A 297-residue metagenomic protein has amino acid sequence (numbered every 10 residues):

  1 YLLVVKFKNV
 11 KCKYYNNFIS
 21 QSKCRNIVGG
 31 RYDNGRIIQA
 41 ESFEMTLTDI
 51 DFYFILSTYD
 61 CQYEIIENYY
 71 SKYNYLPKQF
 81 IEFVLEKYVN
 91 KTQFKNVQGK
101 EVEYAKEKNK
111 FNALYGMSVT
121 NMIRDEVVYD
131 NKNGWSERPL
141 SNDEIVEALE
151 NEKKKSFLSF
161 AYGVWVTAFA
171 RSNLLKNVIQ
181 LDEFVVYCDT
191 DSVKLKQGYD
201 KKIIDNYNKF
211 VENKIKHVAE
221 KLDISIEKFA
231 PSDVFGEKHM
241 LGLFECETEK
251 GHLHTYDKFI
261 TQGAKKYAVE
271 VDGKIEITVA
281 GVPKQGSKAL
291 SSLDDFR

Functional and structural regions predicted by a protein language model:
Y1-R297: Conserved acidic
